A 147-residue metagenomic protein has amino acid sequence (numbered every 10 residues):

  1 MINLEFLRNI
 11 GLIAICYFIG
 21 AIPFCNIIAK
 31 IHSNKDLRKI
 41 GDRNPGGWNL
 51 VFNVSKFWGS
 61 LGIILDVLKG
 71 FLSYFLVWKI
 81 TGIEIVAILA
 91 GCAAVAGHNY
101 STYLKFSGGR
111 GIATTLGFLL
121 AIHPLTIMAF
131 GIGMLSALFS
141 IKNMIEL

Functional and structural regions predicted by a protein language model:
M1-L12, L72-L89, L120-I127: Helix-coil boundary and interhelical linker segments in multi-pass alpha-helical membrane proteins
L7-S33: N-terminal signal-anchor transmembrane alpha helix
I15, I64-L68, A93, G133: Hydrophobic residues within alpha-helical transmembrane segments of multi-pass solute transporters/permease subunits
F18-F24, G91-T102, M144: Transmembrane alpha-helical segments that form the membrane-embedded catalytic/substrate-channel core of multi-pass
N26-G59, G108: Cytosolic, membrane-interface loops and tails of multi-pass inner-membrane proteins
D36-N44, Y103-L116, N143-L147: Short, non-helical or kinked segments that cap or interrupt transmembrane helices
V51-V54, V77-I80, G97, I112-K142: Interfacial segments of multi-pass membrane proteins
F52-V77: Multi-pass membrane catalytic core of lipid/isoprenoid biosynthesis enzymes
